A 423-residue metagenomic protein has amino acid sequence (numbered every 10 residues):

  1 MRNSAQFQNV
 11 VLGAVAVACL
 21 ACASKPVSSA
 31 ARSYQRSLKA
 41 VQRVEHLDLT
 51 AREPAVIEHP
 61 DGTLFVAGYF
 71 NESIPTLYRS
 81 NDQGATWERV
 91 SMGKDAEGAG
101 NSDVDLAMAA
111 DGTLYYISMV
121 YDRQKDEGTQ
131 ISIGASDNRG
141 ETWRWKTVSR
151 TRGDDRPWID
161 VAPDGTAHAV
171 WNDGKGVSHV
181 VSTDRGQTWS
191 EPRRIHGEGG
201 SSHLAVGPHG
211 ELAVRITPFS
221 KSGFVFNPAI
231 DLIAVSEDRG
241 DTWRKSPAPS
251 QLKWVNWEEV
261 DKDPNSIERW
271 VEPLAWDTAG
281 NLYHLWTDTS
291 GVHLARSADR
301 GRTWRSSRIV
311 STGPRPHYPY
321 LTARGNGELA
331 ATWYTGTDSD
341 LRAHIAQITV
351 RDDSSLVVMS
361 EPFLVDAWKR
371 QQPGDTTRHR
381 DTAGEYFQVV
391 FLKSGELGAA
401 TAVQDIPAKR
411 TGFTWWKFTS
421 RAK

Functional and structural regions predicted by a protein language model:
R2-L12: Bacterial N-terminal signal peptides that target proteins for export
A14-V17: Short, linear, compositionally biased motifs with a strong N-terminal bias
L20-A21: C-terminal motif of bacterial Sec signal peptides marking the signal peptidase cleavage site
P26-K423: Extracellular, repeat-based ectodomains that mediate carbohydrate processing or recognition
